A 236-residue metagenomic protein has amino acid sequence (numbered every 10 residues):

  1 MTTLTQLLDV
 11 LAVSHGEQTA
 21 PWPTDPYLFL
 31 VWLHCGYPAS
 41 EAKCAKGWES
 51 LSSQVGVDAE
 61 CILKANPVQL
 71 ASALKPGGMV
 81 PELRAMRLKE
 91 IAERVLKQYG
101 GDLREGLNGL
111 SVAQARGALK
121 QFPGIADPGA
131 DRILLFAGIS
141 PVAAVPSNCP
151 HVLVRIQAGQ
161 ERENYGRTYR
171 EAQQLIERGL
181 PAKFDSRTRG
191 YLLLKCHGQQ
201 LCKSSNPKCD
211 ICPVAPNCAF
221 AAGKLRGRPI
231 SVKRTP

Functional and structural regions predicted by a protein language model:
T3-R234: Catalytic cores of DNA base-excision repair glycosylases
